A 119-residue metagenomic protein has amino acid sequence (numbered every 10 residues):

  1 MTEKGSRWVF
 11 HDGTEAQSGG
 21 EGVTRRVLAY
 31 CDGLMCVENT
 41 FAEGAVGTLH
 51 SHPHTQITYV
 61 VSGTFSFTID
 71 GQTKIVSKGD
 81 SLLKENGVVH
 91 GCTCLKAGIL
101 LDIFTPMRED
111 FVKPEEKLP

Functional and structural regions predicted by a protein language model:
M1-G33, E116-P119: A short, N-terminal "cap"/entry segment at the start of jelly-roll beta-barrel domains of the cupin/DSBH fold
G33, H54, S62, A97 (+1 more regions): ATP/adenylate-binding site constellation spanning eukaryotic-like Ser/Thr protein kinases, ABC-transporter
M35-S51: Conserved short histidine dyad/triad with adjacent acidic residue
E38, V61-S62, S77-K78, K96: A cytosolic small-molecule/anion-sensing beta-strand core signal
V46-T48, S66, L82, N86-G91: Histidine-centered metal-chelating micro-motifs
H54-F65, D70: Glycine- and acidic-residue-biased ligand/ion/polar-headgroup-sensing regions
G71-N86: Short acidic-glycine-tyrosine-enriched beta hairpin
N86-D110: Ligand-binding loop in jelly-roll beta-barrel domains
